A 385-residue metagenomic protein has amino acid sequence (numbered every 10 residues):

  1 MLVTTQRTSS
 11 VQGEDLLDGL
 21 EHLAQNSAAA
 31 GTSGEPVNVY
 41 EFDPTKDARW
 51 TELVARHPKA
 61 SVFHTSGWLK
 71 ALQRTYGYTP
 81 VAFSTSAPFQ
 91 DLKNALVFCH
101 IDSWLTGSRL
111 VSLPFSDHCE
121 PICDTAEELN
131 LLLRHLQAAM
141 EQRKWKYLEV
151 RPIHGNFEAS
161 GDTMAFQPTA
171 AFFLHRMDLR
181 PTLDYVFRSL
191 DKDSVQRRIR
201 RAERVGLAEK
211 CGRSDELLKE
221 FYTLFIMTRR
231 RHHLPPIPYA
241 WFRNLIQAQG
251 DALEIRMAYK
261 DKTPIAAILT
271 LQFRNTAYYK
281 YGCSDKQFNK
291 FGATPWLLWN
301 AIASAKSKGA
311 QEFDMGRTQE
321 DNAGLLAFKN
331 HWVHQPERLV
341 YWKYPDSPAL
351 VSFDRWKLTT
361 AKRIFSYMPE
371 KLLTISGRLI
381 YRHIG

Functional and structural regions predicted by a protein language model:
L2-G34, A82, H100, S160-V186 (+2 more regions): Active-site/acyl-donor-binding loops of N-acyltransferases
E35-Q90, L96-G107, P152-K290: A conserved beta-strand-loop-helix scaffold within acyl/acetyltransferase catalytic domains
T79, K144-K146, G309: Short loop/turn motifs at secondary-structure junctions
A82-Q90, A95, I101, L105 (+3 more regions): Aromatic (often tryptophan-rich) hydrophobic motifs at membrane interfaces
S112-G155: A gly/proline- and charged-residue-enriched helix-loop-helix capping module
L113, S189-Q196, R355-A361: Short intrinsically disordered coil segments
E141, E203, K306: Anion (oxyanion) recognition and catalysis
